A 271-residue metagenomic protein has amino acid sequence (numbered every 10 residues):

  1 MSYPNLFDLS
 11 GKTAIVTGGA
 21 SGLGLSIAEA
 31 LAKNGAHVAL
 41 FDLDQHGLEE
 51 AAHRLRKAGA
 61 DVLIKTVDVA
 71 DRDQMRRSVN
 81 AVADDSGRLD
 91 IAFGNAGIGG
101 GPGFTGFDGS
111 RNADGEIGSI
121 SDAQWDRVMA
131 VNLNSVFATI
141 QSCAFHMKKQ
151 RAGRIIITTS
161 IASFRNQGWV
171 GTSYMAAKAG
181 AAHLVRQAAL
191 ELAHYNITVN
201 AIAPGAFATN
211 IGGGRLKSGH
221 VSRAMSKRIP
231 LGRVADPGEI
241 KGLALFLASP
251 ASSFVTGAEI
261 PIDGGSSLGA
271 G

Functional and structural regions predicted by a protein language model:
S2-L6, L245, T256-G271: Short C-terminal tail/terminal secondary-structure segment of NAD(P)H-dependent dehydrogenase/reductase domains
D8-A39: Canonical Rossmann dinucleotide-binding motif of NAD(H)/NADP(H)-dependent dehydrogenases/reductases, specifically
Q45-H46, T66-V79, D122, G238-E239: The beta1-alpha1 cofactor-binding region of Rossmann-like NAD(H)/NADP(H)-dependent oxidoreductases
R76, G99-D126, K149, W169-S173 (+2 more regions): Conserved mid-core segment of classical short-chain dehydrogenase/reductases
I98, R111-A138, A152, I156 (+2 more regions): Catalytic Tyr-X3-Lys loop
E116-D122, I156-G180, V185-H194, A206-F207: Catalytic loop of short-chain dehydrogenase/reductase
F145, L190-E191, S253: Alpha-helical segment proximal to the catalytic Tyr-Lys
A193, T198, V255-G257: Short, small/polar-rich loop/turn modules that mediate ligand/substrate recognition or access, typified
